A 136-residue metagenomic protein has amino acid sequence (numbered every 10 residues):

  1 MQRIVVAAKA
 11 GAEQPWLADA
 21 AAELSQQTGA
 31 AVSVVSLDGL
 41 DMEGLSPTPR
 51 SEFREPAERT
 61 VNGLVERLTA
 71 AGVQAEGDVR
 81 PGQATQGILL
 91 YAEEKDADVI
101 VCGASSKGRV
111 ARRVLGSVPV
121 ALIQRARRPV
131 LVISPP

Functional and structural regions predicted by a protein language model:
M1-P47, S51: Small/aliphatic-rich secondary-structure junction motif
S33, E76, L131: Conserved beta-strand positions in the Rossmann-like core of class I SAM-dependent methyltransferases
S36-G39, G103-S105, S134-P135: Short secondary-structure boundary segments
R50-N62: Short, surface-exposed alpha-helical segments at coil->helix boundaries
E66-I100: Structural beta-alpha unit
C102-Q124: Glycine-rich, Arg-bearing micro-motifs that act as flexible, cationic patches
R128-P136: Short, flexible loop segments at boundaries between secondary-structure elements
